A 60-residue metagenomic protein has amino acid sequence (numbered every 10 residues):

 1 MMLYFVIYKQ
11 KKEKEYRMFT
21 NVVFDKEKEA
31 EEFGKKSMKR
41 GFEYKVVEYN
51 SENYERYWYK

Functional and structural regions predicted by a protein language model:
M1-T20: Short aromatic-glycine-(Arg/Gly/Cys) micro-motifs in beta-strand/loop hairpins
Y8-K9, D25, E48-Y49: Intrinsic disorder/low-complexity segments, especially N-terminal tails and targeting/processing regions
E15-K28, S37: A short, exposed loop/beta-hairpin motif centered on an aromatic-Gly-Thr core
E31, K35-K60: Short, mixed-charge low-complexity intrinsically disordered segments
